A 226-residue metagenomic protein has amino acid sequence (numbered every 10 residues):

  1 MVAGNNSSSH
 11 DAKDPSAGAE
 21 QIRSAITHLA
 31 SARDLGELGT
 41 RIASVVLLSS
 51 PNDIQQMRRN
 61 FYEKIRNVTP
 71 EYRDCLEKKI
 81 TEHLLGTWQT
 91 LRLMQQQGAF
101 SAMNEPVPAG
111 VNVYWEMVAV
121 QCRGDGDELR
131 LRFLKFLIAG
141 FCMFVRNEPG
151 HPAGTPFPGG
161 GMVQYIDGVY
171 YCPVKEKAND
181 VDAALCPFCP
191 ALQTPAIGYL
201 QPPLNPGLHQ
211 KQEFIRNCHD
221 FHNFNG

Functional and structural regions predicted by a protein language model:
M1-S7: N-terminal acidic, proline/glycine-rich, low-complexity intrinsically disordered segments
A12, S16-G226: Cysteine-centered metal-binding/redox modules
